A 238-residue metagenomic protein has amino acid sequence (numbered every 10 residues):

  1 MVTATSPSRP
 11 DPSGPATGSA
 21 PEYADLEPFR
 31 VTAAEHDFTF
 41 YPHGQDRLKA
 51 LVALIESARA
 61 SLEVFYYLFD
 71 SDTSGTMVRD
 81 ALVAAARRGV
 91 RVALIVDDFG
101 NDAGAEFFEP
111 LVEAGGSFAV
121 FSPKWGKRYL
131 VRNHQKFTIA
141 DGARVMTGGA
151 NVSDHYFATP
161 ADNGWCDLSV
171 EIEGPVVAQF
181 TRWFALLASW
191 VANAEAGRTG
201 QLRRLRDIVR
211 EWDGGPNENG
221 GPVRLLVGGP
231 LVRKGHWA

Functional and structural regions predicted by a protein language model:
M1-A238: Charged, low-complexity intrinsically disordered terminal segments
